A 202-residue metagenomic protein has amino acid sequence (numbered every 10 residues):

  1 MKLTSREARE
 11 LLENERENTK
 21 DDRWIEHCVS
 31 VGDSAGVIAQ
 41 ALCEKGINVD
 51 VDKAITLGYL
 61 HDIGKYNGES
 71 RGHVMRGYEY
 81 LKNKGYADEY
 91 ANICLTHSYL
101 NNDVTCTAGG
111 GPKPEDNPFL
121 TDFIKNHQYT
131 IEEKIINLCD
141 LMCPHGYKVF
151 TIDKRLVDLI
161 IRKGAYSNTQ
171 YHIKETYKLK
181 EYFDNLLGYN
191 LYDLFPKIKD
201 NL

Functional and structural regions predicted by a protein language model:
T4-H27, L57-K65, L100-V104: Active-site flanking loop/helix segments enriched in acidic
R9-L12, G32, G36, Y78 (+2 more regions): An amphipathic alpha-helix signature
E17-I47, L60, Y86, C106 (+1 more regions): Divalent metal-dependent phosphate-bond-processing catalytic cores, especially two-metal-ion Mg2+/Mn2+ enzymes that act
V31, V49-K84, A91-N102: His-Asp-centered metal-binding catalytic motifs of divalent-metal-dependent phosphohydrolases/nucleases
